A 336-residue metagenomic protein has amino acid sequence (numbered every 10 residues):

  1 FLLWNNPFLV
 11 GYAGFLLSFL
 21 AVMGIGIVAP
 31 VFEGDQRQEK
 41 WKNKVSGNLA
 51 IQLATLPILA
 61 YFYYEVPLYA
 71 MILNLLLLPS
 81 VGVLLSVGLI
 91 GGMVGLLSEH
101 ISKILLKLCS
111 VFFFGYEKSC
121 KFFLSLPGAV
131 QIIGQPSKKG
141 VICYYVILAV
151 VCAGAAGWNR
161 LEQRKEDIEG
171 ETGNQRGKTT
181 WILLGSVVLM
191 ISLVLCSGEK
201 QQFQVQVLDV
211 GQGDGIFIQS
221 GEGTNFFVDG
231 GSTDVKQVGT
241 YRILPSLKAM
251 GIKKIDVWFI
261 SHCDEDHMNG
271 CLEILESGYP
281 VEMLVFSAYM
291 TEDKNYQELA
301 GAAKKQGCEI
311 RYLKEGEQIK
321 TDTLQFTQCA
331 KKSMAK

Functional and structural regions predicted by a protein language model:
F1-Y12, L59-L68, L124-P136: Transmembrane helix-loop junctions at the membrane interface of multipass transporters and ion channels
L3, L9-G11, Q52, Q206 (+1 more regions): Short conserved micro-motifs on helix faces and helix-strand junctions that flank and scaffold key functional residues
W4-G11, I27, V31, P57-Y64 (+3 more regions): Structural signature of transmembrane alpha-helix termini at the membrane-water interface
L9-A21: Membrane-interface micro-motifs in multi-pass membrane enzymes
G14, T55, L284: Residue-level signal for inorganic ion chemistry
F15-S18, Q52, M71, G211: Hydrophobic transmembrane-helix microenvironments that flank and shape a buried ionizable site
V22-G128: Alpha-helical transmembrane segments of multi-pass integral membrane proteins
R37, N74, L85, M93-K336: Non-globular, low-confidence helical/coil segments that flank catalytic cores
